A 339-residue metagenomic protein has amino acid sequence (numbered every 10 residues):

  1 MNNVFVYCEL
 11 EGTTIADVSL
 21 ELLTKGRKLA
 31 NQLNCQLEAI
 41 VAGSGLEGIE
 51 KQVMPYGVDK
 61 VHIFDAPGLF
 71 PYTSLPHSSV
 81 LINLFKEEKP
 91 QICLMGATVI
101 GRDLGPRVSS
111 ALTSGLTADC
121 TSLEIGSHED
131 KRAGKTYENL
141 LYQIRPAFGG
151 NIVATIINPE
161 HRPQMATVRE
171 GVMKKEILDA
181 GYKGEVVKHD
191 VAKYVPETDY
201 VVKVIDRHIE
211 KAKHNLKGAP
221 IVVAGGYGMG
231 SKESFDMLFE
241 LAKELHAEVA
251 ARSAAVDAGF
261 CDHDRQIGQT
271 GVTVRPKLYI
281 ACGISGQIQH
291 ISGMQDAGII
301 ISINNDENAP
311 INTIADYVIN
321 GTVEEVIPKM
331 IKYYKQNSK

Functional and structural regions predicted by a protein language model:
M1-K339: N-terminal glycine-rich FAD/FM-binding segment characteristic of electron-transfer flavoproteins
